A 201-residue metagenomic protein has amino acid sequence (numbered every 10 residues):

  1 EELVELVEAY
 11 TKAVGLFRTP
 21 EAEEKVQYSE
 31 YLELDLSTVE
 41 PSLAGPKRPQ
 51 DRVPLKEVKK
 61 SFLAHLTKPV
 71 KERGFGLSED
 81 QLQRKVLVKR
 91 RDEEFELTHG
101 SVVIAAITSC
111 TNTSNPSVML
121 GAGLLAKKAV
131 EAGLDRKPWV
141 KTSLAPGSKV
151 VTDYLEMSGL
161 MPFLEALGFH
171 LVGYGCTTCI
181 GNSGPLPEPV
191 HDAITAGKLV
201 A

Functional and structural regions predicted by a protein language model:
E1-A201: Fe-S-dependent hydro-lyases/dehydratases of central metabolism
